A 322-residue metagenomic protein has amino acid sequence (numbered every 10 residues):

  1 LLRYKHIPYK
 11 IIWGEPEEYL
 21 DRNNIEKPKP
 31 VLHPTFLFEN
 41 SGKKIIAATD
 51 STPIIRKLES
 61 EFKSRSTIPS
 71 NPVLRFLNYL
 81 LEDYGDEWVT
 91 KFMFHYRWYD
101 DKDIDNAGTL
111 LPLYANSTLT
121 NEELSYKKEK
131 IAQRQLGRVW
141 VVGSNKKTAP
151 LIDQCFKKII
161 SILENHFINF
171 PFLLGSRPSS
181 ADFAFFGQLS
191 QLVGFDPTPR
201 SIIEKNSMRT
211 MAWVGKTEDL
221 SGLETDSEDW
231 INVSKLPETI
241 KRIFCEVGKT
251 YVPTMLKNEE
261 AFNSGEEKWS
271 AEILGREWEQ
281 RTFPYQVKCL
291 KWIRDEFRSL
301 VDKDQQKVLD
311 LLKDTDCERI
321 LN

Functional and structural regions predicted by a protein language model:
L1-E123, L173, V193-G194, C245-E246 (+1 more regions): GST-like domain detector, emphasizing the conserved glutathione-binding G-site in the N-terminal thioredoxin-like
I55, E59, Y79-E82, I160 (+2 more regions): Non-transmembrane alpha-helical segments in soluble domains of secreted/periplasmic/extracellular proteins
E59-S66, V142-K147, N169-L174, D196-I202: Inter-helical turn/loop segments and adjacent helix faces that build the functional surface of alpha-helical bundle
V73-L80, L151-K158, I162, R209-A212: A non-catalytic, amphipathic alpha-helix used as a structural packing/dimerization or gating element in enzyme scaffolds
Y99, D103-D153: Divalent-metal (Mg2+/Mn2+/Ca2+)-assisted nucleotide/phosphate chemistry catalytic cores
V139-L173: Short N-terminal edge-element motif at the start of the domain
L173-V193: GST superfamily/GST-like fold recognition
F186-E277: Active-site/pore-lining binding-face segments in mid-to-C-terminal subdomains
